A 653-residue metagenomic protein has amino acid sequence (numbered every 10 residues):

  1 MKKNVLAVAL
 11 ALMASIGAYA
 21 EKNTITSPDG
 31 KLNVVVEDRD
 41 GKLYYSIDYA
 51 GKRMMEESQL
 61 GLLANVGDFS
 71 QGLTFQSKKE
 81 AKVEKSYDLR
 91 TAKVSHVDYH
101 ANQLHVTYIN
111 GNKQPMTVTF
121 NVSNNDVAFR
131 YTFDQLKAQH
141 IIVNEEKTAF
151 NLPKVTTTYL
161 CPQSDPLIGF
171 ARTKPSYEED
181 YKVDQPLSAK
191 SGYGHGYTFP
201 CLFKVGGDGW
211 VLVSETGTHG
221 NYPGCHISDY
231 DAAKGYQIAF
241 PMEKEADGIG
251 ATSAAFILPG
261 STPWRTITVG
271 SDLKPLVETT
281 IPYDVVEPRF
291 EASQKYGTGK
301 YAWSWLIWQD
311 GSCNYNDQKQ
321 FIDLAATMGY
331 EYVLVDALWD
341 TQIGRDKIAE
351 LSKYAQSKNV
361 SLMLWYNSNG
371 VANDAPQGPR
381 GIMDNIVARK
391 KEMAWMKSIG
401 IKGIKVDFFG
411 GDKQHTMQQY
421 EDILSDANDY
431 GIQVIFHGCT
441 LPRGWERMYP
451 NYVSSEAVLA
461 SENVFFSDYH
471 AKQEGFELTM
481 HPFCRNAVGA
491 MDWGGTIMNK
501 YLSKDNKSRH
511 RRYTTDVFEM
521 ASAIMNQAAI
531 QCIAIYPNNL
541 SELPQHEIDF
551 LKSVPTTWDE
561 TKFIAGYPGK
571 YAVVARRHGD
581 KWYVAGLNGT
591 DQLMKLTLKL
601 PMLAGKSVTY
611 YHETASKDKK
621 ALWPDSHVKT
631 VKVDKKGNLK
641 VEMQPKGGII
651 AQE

Functional and structural regions predicted by a protein language model:
A7-S15: Bacterial N-terminal signal peptides
K22-E278: N-terminal accessory beta-strand-rich subdomains and adjacent acidic, glycine-rich linkers that precede catalytic cores
K93-D98, F550-V574: Edge strands and adjacent loops of beta-rich recognition modules
S253, I257-Y332: An acidic-aromatic substrate-binding cleft motif
A337-T515: Aromatic- and carboxylate-enriched substrate-binding clefts and catalytic-loop regions of carbohydrate-active enzymes
V517, A521-F563: Catalytic cores of secreted or luminal carbohydrate-active enzymes
Y567-A604, I649-I650: Carbohydrate-binding surface patches
K629-E653: C-terminal beta-strand-rich structural cap/linker in extracellular carbohydrate-active enzymes
